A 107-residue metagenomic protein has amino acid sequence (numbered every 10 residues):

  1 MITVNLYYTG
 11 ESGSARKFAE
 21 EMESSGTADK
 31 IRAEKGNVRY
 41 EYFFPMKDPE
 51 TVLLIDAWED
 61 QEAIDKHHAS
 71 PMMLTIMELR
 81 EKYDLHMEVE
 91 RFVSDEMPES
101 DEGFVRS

Functional and structural regions predicted by a protein language model:
I2-T9, R39-S70: Short, well-ordered beta-strand segments in beta-rich or mixed alpha/beta enzyme and ligand-binding folds
Y7, E11, E23-S24, V105-S107: N-terminal/domain-start segments enriched in small and hydrophobic, helix-friendly residues, covering either
G13, G26, K47-P49, P71 (+1 more regions): Short alpha-helical
S14-V38, M72-T75: Short amphipathic alpha-helical segments
K17, I55, E102: Small, basic N-terminal interaction modules of short regulatory proteins
M22, H67-H68, M77-R80: Short, flexible helix/strand-to-coil boundary loops that buttress conserved ligand/catalytic motifs in alpha/beta
Y42-E50, T75-S107: Glycine-rich beta-strand-turn "strand-cap" elements at beta-sheet edges
